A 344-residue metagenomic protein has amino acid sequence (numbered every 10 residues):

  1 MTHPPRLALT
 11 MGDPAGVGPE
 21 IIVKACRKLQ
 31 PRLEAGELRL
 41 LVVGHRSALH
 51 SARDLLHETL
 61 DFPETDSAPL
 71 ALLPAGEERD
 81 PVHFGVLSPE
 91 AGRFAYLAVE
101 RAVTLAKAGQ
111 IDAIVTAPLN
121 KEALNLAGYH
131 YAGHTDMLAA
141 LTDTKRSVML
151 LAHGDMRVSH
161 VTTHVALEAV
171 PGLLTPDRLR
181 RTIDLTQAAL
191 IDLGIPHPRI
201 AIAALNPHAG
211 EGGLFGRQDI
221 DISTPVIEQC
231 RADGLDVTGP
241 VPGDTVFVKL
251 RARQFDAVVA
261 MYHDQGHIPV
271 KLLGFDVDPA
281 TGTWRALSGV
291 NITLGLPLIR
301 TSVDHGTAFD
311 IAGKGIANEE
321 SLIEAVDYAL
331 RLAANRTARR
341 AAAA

Functional and structural regions predicted by a protein language model:
M1-H134, D177-A201, L205-M261, Q265-N291 (+1 more regions): Contiguous, glycine/small-aliphatic-enriched amphipathic segments in soluble metabolic enzymes
L141-M156, T293-A308: Short, flexible loop segments at boundaries between secondary-structure elements
L151-R181: Ligand-binding beta-strand-loop-alpha-helix segment within the catalytic cores of soluble metabolic enzymes
